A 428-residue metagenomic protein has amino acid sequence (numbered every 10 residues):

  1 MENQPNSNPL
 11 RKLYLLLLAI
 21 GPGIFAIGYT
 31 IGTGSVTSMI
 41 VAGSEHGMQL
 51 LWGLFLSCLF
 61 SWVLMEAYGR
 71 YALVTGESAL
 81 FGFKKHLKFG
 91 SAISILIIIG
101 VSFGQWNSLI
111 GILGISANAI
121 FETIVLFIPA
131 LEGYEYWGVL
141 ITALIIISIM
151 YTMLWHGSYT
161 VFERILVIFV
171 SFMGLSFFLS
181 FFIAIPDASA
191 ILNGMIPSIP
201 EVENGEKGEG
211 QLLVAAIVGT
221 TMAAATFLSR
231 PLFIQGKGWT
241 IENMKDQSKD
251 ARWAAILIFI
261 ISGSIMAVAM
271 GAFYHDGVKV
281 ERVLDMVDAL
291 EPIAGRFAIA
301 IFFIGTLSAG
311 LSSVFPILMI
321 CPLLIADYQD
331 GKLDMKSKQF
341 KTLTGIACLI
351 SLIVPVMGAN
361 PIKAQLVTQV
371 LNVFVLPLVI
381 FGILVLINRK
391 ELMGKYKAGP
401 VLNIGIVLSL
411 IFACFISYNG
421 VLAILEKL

Functional and structural regions predicted by a protein language model:
E2-P5, M39-V41, E66-G90, N118-P129 (+3 more regions): Flexible loop linkers connecting adjacent transmembrane helices in multi-pass alpha-helical membrane transporters
P9-L15, G47, V74-F103, L126 (+4 more regions): Transmembrane-helix boundary/entry motifs in multi-pass membrane transporters
A26, G53-H86, I97-I110, A269: Juxtamembrane transmembrane-helix boundary signature
W62-V74, I234-Q235, I256-D285: Extracellular/periplasmic helix-exit of transmembrane alpha-helices
A92-L131, G310-Q329, N360-V367, C414: Hydrophobic transmembrane alpha-helices that form the core helical bundles of multi-pass secondary transporters
V125-W155, S171-F178, D334-I353, L376-V385: Transmembrane alpha-helical segments of multi-pass small-molecule transport proteins
I145, M153-A184, L371-N372, L376 (+2 more regions): Membrane-interface loop-to-helix entry segments
S171-V202, V214-A215, T220-P231, G382-E391 (+1 more regions): Hydrophobic alpha-helical segments and their helix-loop junctions in multi-pass secondary transporters
